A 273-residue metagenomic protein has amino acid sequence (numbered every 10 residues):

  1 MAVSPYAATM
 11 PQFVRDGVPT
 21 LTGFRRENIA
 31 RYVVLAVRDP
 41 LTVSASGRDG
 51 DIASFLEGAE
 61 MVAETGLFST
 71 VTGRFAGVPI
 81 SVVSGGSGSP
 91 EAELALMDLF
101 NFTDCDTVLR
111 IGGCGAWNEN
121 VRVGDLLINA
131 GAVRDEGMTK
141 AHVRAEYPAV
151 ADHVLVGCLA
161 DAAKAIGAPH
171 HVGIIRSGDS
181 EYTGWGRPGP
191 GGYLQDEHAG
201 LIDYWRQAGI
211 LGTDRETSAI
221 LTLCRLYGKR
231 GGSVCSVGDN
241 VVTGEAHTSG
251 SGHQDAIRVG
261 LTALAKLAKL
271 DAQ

Functional and structural regions predicted by a protein language model:
M1-K164: Metabolite-binding pocket within alpha/beta catalytic cores that recognizes anionic/polar moieties
G58-A63, G167-I174, K269-Q273: Flexible, glycine/charged-enriched surface loops at secondary-structure junctions
W117-E119, D135-G137, D179-G186, V242: Short acidic/glycine-rich loop or secondary-structure boundary segments that cap or lie
E146-Q207: Active-site rim beta-loop-alpha module in soluble metabolic enzymes
C158-I166, L223, V259-L270: Generic non-transmembrane alpha-helical segments
S218-S249: Zn-dependent metallopeptidase/amidohydrolase metal-coordination segment
V241-Q273: His/Asp/Glu-rich mid-to-C-terminal helical/loop segments that flank catalytic regions of hydrolases
